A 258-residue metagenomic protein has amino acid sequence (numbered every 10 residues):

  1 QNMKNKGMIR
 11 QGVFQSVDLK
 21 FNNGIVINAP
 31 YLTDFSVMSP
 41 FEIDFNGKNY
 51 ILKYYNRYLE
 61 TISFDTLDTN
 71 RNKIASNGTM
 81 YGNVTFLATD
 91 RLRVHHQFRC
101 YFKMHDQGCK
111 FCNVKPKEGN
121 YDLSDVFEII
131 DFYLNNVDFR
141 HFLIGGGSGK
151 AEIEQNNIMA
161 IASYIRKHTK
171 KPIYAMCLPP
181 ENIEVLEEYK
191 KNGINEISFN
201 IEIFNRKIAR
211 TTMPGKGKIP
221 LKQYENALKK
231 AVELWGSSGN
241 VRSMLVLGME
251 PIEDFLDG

Functional and structural regions predicted by a protein language model:
Q1-P40: Short Lys/Arg-enriched alpha/beta "domain-start" segment
G24-K110, V114-G119: N-terminal [4Fe-4S]-dependent radical SAM core
T89-R91, N240-M244: Short, solvent-exposed beta-strand edge segments and adjacent coil->beta transition regions
N113-I129, Y133-A160, R166-V185, Y189-A227 (+1 more regions): Core AdoMet radical
Y174-E181, L247-D257: Active-site glycine- and acidic-residue-rich loops that bind and position anionic ligands or nucleotide-like cofactors
